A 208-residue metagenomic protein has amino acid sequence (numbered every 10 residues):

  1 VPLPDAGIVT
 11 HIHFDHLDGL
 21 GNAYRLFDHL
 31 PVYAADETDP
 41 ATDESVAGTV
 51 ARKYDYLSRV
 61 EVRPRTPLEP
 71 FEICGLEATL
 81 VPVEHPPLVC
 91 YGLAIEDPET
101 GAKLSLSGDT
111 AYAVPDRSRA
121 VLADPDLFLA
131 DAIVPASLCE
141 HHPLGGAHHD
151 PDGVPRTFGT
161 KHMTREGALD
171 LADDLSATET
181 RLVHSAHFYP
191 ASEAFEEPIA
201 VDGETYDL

Functional and structural regions predicted by a protein language model:
V1-S107, A111-A120, T178, A191-L208: Binuclear metal-dependent hydrolase catalytic cores
V114-D207: Cap/insert and terminal regions of metallo-dependent hydrolase folds
